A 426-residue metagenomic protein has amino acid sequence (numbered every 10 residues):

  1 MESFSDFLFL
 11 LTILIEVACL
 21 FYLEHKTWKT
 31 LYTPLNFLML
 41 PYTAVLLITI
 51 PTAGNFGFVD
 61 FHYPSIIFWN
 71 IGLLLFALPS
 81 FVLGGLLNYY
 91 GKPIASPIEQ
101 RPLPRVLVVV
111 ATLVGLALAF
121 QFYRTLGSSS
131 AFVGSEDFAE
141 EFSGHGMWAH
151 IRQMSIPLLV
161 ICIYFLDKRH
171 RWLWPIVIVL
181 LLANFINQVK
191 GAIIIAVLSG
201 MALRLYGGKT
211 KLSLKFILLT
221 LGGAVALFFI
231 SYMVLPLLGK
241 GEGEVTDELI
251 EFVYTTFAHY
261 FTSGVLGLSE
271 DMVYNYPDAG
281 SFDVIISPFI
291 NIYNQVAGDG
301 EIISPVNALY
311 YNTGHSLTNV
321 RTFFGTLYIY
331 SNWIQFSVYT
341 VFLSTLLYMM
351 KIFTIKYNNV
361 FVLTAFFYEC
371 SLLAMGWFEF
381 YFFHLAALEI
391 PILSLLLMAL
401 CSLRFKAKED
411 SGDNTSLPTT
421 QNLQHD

Functional and structural regions predicted by a protein language model:
M1-P175, T210-L214, V338, S344-D426: Membrane-anchoring hydrophobic segments
Y90-G91, M154-R169, S199-K209, G223-Y232 (+2 more regions): Juxtamembrane/interfacial segments around transmembrane helices
S96-P102, P175-G191, I285-G300: Cytoplasmic juxtamembrane regions at transmembrane-helix boundaries
S135-F142, F228-L346: Small-residue-enriched transmembrane helix-hairpin modules in multi-pass membrane proteins
V160, V177-L181, F323-T326: Short, hydrophobic/aromatic alpha-helical segments in well-folded domains
I161, A192, S199-G208, G325 (+2 more regions): Hydrophobic alpha-helical segments involved in membrane association or supramolecular assembly
K168-E251: Hydrophobic alpha-helical segments of polytopic membrane proteins
I193, H259-T262, Q424-D426: Cytosolic juxtamembrane regulatory segments of multi-pass membrane proteins
